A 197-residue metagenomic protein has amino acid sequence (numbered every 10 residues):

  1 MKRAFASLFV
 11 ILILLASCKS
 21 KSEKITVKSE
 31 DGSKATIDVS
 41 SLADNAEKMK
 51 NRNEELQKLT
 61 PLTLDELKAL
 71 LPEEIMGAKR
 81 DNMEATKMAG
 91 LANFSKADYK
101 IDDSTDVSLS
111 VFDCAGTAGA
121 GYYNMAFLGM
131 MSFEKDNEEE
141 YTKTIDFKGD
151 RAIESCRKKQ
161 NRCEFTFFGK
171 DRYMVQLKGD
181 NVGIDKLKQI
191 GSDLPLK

Functional and structural regions predicted by a protein language model:
M1, E23-I25: N-terminal export/targeting signals for secretion/compartment entry
M1-A16: Sec-dependent bacterial lipoprotein signal peptides
A4, E30, L42, D102-S104 (+4 more regions): Generic structural motif
F9, N93, T105, D171-Y173: Residues at beta-strand starts and edge strands
C18-K21: Bacterial signal peptide processing site
T26-R52: Post-signal peptide N-terminal segment of mature Sec-exported envelope proteins
S41-N45, M49-K50, K135-K197: A short, solvent-exposed beta-edge/loop patch
E54-E154: Short, solvent-exposed recognition patches
